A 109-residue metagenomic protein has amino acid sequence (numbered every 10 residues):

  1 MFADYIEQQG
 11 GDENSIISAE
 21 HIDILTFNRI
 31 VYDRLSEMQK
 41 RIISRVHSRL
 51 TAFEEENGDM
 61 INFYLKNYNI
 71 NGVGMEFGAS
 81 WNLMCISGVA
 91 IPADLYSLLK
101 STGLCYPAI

Functional and structural regions predicted by a protein language model:
M1-I109: Divalent metal-cofactor coordination and adjacent catalytic microenvironments
